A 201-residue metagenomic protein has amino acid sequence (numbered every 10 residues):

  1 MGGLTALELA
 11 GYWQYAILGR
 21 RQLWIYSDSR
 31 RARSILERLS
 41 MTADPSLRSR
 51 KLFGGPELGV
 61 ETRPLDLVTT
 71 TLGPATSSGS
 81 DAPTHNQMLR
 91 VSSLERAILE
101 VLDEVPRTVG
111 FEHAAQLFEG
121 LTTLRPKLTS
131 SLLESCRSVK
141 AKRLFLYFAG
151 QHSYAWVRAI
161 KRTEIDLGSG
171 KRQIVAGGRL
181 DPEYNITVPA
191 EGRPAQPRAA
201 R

Functional and structural regions predicted by a protein language model:
G2-L7: Leucine-rich, amphipathic alpha-helical/linker segments
E8-R201: Phosphate-handling catalytic interfaces
